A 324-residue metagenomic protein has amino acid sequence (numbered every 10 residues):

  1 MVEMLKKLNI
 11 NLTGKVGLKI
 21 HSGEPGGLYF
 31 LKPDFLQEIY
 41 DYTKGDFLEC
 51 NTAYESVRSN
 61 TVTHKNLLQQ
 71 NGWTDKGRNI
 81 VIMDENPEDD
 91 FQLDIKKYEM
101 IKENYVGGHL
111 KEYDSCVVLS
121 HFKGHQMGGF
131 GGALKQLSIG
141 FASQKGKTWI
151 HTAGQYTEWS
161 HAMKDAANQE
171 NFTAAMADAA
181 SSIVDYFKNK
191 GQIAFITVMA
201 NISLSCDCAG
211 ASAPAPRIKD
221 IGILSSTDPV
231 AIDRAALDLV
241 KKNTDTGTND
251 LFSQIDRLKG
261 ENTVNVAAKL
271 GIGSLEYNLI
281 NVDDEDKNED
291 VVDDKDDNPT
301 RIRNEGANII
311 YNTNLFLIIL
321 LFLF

Functional and structural regions predicted by a protein language model:
M1-I20, E24-Q37, Y42, D46-N298: Extended, low-polarity segments enriched in aliphatic/aromatic residues
D297-T313: C-terminal GPI-anchoring signal of eukaryotic secretory precursors
N312-F324: Hydrophobic alpha-helical signal peptides and transmembrane signal-/tail-anchor segments that drive secretory-pathway
